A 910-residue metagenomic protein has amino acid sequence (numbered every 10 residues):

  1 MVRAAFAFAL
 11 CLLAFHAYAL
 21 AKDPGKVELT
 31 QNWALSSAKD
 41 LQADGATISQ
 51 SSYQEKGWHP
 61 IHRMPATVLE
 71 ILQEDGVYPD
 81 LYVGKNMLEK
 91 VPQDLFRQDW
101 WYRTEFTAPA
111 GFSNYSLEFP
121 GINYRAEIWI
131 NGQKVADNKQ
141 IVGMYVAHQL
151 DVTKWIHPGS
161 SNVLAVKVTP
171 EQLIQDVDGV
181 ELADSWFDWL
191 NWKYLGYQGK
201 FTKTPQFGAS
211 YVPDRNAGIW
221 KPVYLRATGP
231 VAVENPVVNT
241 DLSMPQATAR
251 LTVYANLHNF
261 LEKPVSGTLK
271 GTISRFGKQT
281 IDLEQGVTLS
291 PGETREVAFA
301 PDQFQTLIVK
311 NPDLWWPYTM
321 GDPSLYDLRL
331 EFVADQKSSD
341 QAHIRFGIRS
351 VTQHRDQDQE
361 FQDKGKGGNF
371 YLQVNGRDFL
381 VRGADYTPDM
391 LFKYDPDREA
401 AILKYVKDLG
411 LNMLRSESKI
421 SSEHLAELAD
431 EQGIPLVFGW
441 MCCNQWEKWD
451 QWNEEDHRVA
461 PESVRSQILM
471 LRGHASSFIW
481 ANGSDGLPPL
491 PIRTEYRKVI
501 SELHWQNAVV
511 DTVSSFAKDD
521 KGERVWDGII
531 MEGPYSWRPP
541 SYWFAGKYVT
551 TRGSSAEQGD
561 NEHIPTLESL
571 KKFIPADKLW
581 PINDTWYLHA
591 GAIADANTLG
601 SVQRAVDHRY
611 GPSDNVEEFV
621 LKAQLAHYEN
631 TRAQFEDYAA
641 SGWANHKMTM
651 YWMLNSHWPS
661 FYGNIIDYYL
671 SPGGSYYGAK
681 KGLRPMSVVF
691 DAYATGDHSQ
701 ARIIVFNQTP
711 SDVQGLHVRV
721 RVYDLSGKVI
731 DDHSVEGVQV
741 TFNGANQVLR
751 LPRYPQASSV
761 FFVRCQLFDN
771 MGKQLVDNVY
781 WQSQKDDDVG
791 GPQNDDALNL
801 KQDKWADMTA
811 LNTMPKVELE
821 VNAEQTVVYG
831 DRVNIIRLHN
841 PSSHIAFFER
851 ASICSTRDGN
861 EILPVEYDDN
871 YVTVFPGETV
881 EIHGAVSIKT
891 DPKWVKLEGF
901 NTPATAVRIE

Functional and structural regions predicted by a protein language model:
L20-E118, Q198-P222, R226-V231, D356-D358 (+5 more regions): Extended carbohydrate-recognition surfaces in non-catalytic/accessory domains of CAZymes and lectin-like proteins
V27, S185-K200, P230-P236, R349-F370 (+1 more regions): Low-complexity, Pro/Ser/Thr- and charge-rich linker/hinge segments at domain boundaries
A34-D40, H59, L72, P92-V233 (+4 more regions): Accessory beta-strand-rich segments of carbohydrate-active enzymes
P65-T107, F112-F119, N123-N131, V135-Y145 (+5 more regions): Active-site-adjacent substrate/metal-binding segments within catalytic domains of carbohydrate-active enzymes
K154-S161, Y254-D358: Extended acidic/polar, glycine-enriched regions that form or flank non-catalytic beta-rich accessory modules
T169-D176, V333-S339, L767-V776, T902-A906: Short acidic/polar inter-strand loop motif in beta-rich domains
A255-E262, I582-N870, V874-G884, K893-W894: Carbohydrate-binding surfaces of carbohydrate-active enzymes
A400, M413-A596, R609, K622 (+7 more regions): Substrate-binding/catalytic cleft of secreted carbohydrate-active enzymes, primarily glycoside hydrolases
